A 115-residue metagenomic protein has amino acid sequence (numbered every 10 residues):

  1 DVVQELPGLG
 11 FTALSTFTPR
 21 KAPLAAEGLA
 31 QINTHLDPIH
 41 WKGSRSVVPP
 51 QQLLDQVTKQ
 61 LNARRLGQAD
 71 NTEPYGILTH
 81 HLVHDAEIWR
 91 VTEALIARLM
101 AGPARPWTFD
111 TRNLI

Functional and structural regions predicted by a protein language model:
D1-N71: Active-site-adjacent pocket scaffolds in enzyme catalytic domains
A13, A69-I115: C-terminal domain-boundary segment and adjacent tail
